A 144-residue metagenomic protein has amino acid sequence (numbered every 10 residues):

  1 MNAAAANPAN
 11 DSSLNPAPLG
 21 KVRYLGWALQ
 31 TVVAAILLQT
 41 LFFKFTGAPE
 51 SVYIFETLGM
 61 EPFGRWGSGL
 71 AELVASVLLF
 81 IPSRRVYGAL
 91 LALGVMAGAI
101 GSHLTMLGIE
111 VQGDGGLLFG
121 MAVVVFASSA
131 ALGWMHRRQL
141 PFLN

Functional and structural regions predicted by a protein language model:
M1-T40, S83-N144: Extended, low-polarity transmembrane helix blocks
A35, Q39-W66: Solvent-exposed, well-ordered loop and adjacent helix/strand elements within mature globular domains that form
Q39, M60-V77, L93-G94: Core segments of alpha-helical transmembrane spans in multipass integral membrane proteins
F45, G67, L73-V74, V86 (+1 more regions): Short glycine/serine/threonine-biased micro-segments
G59, P82-S83: Generic secondary-structure microfeatures
